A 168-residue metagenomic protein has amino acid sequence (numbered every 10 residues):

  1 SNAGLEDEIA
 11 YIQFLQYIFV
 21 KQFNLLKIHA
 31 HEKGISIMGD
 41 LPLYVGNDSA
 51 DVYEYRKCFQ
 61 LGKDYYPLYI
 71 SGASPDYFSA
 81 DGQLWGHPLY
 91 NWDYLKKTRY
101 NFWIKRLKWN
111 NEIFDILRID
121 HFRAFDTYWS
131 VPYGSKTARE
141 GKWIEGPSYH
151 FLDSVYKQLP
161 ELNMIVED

Functional and structural regions predicted by a protein language model:
S1-V20, V45-D168: Alpha-amylase-like alpha-glycosidases and glucanotransferases acting on alpha-linked glucans and related
Y17-V45: Conserved, well-ordered alpha-helix/loop/beta-strand core segments that scaffold catalytic motifs
